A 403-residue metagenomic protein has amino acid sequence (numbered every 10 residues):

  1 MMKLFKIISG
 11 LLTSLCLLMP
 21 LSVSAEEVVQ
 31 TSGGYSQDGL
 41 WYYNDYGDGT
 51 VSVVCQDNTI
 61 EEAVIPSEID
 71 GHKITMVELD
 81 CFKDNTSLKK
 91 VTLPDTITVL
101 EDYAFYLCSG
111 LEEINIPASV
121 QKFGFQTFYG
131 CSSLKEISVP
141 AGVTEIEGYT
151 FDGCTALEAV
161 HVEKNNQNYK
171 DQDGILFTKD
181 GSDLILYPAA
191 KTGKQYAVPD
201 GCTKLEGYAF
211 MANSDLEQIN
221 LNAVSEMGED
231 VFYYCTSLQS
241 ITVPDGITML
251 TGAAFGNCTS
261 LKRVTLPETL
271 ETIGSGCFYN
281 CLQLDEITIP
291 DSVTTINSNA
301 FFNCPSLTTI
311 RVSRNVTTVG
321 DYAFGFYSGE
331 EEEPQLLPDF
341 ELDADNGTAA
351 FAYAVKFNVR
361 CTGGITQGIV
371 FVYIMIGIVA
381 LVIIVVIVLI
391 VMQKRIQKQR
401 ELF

Functional and structural regions predicted by a protein language model:
M2-S24, G377-I387: Sec-dependent N-terminal signal peptides of Gram-positive bacterial secreted proteins and lipoproteins
L18-S32, G368-F371, I390-R395: Sec-dependent signal peptide cleavage junction
V29-G47: The feature captures the LRR N-terminal capping module
Y46-G49, D57-T75, T86-V99, C108-K122 (+11 more regions): Structural signature of tandem-repeat unit edges
E78-C81, E101-Y106, G124-Y129, G148-T150 (+7 more regions): Consensus positions within tandem repeat domains that build extended binding/scaffold surfaces
A349-N358: Short, aromatic/basic amphipathic alpha-helical patches
G364-I378: Juxtamembrane/start-of-transmembrane alpha-helix segments at the extracytoplasmic/lumenal side of membrane anchors
Q397-F403: Cytoplasmic C-terminal tails of single-pass
